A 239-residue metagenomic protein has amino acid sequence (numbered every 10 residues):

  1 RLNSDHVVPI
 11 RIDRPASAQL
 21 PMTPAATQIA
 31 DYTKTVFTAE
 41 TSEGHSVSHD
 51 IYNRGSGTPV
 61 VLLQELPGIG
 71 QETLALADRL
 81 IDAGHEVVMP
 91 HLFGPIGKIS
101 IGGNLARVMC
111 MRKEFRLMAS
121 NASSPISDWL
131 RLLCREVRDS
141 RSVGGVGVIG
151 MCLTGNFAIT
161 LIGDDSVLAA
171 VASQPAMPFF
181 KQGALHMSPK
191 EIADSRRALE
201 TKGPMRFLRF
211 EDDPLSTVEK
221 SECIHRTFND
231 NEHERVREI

Functional and structural regions predicted by a protein language model:
R1-I10: Extreme N-terminal basic, low-complexity initiation segments that serve as generic localization/processing leaders
P9-R14, L20-I239: N-terminal cap/leader regions of alpha/beta-hydrolase-fold enzymes, predominantly small-molecule hydrolases
